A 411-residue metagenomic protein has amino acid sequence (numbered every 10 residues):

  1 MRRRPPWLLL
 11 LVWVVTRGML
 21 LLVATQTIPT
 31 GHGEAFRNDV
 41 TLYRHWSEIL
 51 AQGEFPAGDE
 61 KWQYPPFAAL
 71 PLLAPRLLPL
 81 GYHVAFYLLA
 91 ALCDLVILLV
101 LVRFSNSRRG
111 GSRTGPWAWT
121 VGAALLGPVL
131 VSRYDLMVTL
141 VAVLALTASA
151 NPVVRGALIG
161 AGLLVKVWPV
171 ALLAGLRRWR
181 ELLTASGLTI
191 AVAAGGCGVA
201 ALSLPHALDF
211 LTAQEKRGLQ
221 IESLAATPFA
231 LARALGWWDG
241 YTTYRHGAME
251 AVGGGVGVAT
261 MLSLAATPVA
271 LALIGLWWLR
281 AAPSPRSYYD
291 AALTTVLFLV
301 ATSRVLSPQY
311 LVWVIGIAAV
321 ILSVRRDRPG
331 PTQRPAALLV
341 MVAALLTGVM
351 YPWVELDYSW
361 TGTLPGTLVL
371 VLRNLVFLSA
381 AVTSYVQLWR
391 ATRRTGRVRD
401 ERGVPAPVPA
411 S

Functional and structural regions predicted by a protein language model:
M1-T212, M261-S411: Multi-pass membrane glycosyltransferase architecture that uses lipid-linked
H45-L50, G58-G81, L219-G254: Short hydrophobic/aromatic helix or loop-helix immediately within or flanking a transmembrane segment in polytopic
M249-A265: Membrane-water interface at loop-to-transmembrane-helix junctions
